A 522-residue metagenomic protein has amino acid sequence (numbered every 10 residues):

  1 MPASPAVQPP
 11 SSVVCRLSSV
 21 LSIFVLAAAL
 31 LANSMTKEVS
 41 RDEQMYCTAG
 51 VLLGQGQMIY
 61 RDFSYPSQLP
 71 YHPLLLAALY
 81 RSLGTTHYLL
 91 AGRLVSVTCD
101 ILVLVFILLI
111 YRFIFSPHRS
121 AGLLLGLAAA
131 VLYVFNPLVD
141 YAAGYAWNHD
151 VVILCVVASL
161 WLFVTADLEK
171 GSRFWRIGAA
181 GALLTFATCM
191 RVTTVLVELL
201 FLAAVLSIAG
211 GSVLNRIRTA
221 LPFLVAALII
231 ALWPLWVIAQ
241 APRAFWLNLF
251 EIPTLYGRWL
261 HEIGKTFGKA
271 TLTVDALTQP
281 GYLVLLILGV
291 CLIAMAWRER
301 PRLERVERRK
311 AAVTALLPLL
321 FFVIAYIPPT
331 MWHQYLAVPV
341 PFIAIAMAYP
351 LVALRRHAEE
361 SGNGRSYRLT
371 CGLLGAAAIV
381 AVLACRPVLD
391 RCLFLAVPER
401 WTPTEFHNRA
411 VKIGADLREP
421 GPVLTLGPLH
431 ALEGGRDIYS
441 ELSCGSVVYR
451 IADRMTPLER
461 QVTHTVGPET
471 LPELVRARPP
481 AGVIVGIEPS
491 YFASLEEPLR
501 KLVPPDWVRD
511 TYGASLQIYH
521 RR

Functional and structural regions predicted by a protein language model:
S4, V197-L228, I293-V306, I345 (+1 more regions): Perimembrane helix-loop-helix junctions
F24, L94-H118, F135, A158 (+1 more regions): Transmembrane-helix motifs of polytopic, lipid-linked glycan transferases
C47-V51, S64-L90, L94-T98, A187: Short hydrophobic/aromatic helix or loop-helix immediately within or flanking a transmembrane segment in polytopic
R119-S120, V157-A179, A209-G211, V290-E304 (+1 more regions): Membrane-interface transmembrane helices that cradle and orient dolichyl/undecaprenyl
G126-P137, L184, T188: Short helix- or helix-capping micro-motifs that position conserved polar/aromatic residues at function-defining sites
A143, V152, V157, M190 (+2 more regions): Hydrophobic/aromatic-rich transmembrane helices and adjacent perimembrane loops
T193-T194, I379-R522: Extracytoplasmic
T219-H261, I327, Q334, V382: Membrane-lumen/periplasm interface segments of specific transmembrane helices in polyprenyl phosphate-linked
